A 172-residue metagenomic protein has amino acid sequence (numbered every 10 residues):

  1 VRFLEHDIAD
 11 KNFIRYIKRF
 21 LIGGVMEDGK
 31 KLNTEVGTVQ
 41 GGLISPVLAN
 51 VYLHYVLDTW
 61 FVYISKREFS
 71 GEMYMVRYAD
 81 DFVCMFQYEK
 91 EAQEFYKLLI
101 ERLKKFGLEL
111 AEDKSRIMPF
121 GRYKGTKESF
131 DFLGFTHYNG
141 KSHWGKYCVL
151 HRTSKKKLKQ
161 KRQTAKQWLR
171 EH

Functional and structural regions predicted by a protein language model:
V1-H172: Non-catalytic terminal/accessory segments
